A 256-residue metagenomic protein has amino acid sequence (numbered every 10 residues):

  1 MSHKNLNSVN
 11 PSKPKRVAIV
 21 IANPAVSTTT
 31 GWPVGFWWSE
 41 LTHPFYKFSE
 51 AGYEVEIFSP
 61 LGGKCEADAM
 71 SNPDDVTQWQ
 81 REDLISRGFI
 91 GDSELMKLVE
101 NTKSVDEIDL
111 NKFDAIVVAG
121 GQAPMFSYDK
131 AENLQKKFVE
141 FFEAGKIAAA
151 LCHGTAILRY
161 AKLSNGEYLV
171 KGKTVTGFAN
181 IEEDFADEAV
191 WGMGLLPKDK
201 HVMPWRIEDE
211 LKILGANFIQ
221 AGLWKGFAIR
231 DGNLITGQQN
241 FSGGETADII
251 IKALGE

Functional and structural regions predicted by a protein language model:
M1-A144, I157-E256: Extended, subdomain-level signal for the structured scaffold at the beginning of enzyme domains
A148-A149: Conserved, well-structured core segments that form or line functional sites
C152-G154: Catalytic nucleophile serine of serine hydrolases, specifically the conserved "nucleophile elbow" pentapeptide
